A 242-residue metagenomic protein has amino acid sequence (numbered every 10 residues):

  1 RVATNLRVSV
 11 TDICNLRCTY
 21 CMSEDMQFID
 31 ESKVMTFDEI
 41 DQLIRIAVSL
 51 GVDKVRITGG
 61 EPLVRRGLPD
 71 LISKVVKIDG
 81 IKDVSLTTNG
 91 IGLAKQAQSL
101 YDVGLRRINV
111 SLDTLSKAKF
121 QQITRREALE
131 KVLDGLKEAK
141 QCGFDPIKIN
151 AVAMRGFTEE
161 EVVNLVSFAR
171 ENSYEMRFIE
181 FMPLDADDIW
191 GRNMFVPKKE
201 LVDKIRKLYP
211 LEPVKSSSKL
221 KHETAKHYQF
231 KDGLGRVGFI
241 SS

Functional and structural regions predicted by a protein language model:
R1-D38, S49: Canonical Radical SAM [4Fe-4S] cluster-binding loop centered on the CxxxCxxC motif and its immediate flanking residues
L6-V8, V55, V237: Conserved hydrophobic helix-helix packing surfaces used for dimerization/oligomerization
V8, S73, V163, K199 (+1 more regions): Active-site phosphate/pyrophosphate- and oxyanion-stabilizing loops and adjacent acidic/basic residues in soluble
M26-D30, S116-I123, D185-I189: A short acidic, helix-capping loop that chelates divalent metal ions and anchors anionic groups
V34-F37, R126, R192-K199: Short, conserved loop/turn and helix-capping segments at secondary-structure boundaries that abut family-defining
F37, D41-I57, V64-R177: Radical SAM/AdoMet-radical enzyme domain recognition
E160-V166, M182-G191: Class I S-adenosyl-L-methionine
A186-S242: Accessory C-terminal segments flanking Radical SAM cores
